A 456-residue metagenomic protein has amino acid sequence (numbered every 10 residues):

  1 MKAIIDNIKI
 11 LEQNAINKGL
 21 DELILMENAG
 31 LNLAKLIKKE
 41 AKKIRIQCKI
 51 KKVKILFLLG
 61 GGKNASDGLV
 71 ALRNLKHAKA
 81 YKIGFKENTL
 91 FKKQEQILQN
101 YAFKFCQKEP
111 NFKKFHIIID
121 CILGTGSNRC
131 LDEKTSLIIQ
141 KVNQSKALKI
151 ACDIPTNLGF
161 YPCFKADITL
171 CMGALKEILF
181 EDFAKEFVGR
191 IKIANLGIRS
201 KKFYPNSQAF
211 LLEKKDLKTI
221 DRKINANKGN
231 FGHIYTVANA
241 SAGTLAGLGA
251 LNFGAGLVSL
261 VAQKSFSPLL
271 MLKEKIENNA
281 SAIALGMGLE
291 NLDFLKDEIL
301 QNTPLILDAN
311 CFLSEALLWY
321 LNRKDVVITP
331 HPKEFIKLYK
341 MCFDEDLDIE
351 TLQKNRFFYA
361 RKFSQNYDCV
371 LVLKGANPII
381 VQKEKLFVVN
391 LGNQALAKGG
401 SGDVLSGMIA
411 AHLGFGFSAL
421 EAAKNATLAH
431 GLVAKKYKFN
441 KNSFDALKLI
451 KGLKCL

Functional and structural regions predicted by a protein language model:
M1-K79, L179-P304, C311-V327, P332 (+1 more regions): Small-residue (G/A/S/T)-rich helix-start motifs and N-terminal tracts that mark the onset
K35-C121, C130-A151, E298, R361: Nucleotide and nucleotide-moiety/phosphate-recognizing core
F57, D120-G124, C171, I283-G286: Redox-cofactor binding/interface segments in oxidoreductases and associated redox assembly factors
G84, E109, G173, N195-G197 (+2 more regions): Residues at the C-termini of beta-strands that transition into short coil/loop
K113-K114, I118, K165, N278-N279 (+1 more regions): Alpha-helix C-terminal capping/helix-to-coil transition sites in glycosyltransferase folds
H116, I122-N206: Internal gly/pro-rich beta-alpha loop/helix module that stabilizes soluble enzyme cofactors or their anionic handles
I119-I122, D153, T329, V372-K374: ATP-grasp fold ATP-binding core
D120-G126, F335-K340: Acidic/polar active-site rim loop that often engages polyanionic ligands
